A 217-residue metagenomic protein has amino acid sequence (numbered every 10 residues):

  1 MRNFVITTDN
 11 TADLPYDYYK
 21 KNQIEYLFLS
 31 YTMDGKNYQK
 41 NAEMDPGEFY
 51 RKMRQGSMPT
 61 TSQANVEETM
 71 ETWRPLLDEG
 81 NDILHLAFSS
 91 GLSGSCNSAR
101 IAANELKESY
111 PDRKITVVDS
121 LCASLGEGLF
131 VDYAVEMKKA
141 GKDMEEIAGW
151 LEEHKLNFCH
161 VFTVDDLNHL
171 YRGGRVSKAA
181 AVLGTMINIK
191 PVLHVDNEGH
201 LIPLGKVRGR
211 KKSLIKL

Functional and structural regions predicted by a protein language model:
R2-N3, A12-Y19, I24-E25, S30 (+5 more regions): Mixed-charge interfacial surface used for oligomerization/domain docking and macromolecular partner engagement
V5-A64, E68: N-terminal glycine-rich anion-binding loop in soluble enzyme alpha/beta folds
T8, A87-S89, V118-D119: Short beta-strand segments
K52, G80-H85, E108-V118: Glycine/charged-rich beta-loop-alpha catalytic/anionic-binding loops adjacent to active sites
E67-I83, A87-A103, K107: Active-site cofactor/cluster-binding pocket
